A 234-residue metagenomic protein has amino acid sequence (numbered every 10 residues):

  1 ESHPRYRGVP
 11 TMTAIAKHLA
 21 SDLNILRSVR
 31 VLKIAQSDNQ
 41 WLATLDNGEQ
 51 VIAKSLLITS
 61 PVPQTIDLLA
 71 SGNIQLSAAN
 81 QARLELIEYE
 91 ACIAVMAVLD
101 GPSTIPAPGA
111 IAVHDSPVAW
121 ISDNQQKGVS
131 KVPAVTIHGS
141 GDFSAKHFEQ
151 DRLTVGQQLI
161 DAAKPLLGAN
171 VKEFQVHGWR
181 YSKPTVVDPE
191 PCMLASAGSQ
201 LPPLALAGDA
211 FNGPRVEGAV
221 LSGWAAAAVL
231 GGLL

Functional and structural regions predicted by a protein language model:
E1-H18, E149-Q158: Short beta-strand to alpha-helix junction loop
R27-L42: A conserved short coil-to-beta-strand element within the FAD-binding core of flavoproteins
D46-G48: Glycine-centered tight beta-turn/hairpin loop motif at sheet-sheet or coil-to-beta transitions
Q50-P108, A169: Central helical "cap/lid" subdomain
E85, V229-L234: Active-site-proximal substrate-binding core of FAD-dependent oxidoreductases
M96-H147, L153-Q158, A162-L167: Active-site substrate-recognition segment that forms the wall of the catalytic cavity or substrate channel
Q157-Q158, A162-P202: Flavin (FAD/FMN) cofactor-binding core of flavoprotein oxidoreductases
C192-A227: Short FAD-binding loop at a beta-strand-to-alpha-helix junction that anchors the flavin cofactor in diverse
